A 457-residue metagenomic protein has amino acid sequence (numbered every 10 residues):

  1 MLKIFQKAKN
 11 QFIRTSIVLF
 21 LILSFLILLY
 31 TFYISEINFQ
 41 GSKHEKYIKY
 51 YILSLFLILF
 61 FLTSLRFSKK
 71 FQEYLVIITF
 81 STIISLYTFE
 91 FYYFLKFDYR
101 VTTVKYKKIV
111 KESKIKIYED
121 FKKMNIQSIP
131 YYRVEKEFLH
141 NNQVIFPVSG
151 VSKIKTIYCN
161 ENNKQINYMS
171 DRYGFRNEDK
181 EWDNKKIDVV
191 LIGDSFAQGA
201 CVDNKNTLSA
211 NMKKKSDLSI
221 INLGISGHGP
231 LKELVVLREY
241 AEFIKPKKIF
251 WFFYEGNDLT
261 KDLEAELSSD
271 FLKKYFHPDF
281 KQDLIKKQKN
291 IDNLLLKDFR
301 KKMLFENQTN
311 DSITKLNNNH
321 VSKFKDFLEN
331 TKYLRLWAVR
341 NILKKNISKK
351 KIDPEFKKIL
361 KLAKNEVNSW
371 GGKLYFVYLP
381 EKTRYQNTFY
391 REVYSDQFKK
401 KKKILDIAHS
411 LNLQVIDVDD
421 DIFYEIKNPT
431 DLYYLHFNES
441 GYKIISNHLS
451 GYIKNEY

Functional and structural regions predicted by a protein language model:
I4-F20: N-terminal membrane topogenic signal
L19-H44, Y254-L405, L413, V418-I426: Serine-dependent acyl-ester chemistry module
I27-T31, L57-S68: Alpha-helical transmembrane segments
K43-L57: Alpha-helical transmembrane segments of polytopic membrane proteins
K69-F94: Internal/C-terminal transmembrane anchor helices
D98-K214, R340, D421-L432: Membrane/wall-proximal cationic-aromatic binding patches
Q198-D279: Conserved SGNH/GDSL esterase-like catalytic core that processes O-acyl groups on lipids and polysaccharides
Y433-Y457: Histidine-centered active-site loop/cap adjacent to the catalytic His in serine esterases/O-acetyl transfer systems
